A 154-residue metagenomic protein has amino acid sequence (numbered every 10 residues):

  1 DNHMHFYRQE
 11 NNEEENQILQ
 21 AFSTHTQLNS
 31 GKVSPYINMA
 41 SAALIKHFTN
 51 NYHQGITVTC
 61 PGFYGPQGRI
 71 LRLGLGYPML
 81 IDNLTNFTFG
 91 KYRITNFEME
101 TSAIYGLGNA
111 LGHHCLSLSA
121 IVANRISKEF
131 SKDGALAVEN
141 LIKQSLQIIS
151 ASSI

Functional and structural regions predicted by a protein language model:
D1-I154: Glycine-rich phosphate- or other oxyanion-binding loops that anchor nucleotides, phosphorylated ligands
